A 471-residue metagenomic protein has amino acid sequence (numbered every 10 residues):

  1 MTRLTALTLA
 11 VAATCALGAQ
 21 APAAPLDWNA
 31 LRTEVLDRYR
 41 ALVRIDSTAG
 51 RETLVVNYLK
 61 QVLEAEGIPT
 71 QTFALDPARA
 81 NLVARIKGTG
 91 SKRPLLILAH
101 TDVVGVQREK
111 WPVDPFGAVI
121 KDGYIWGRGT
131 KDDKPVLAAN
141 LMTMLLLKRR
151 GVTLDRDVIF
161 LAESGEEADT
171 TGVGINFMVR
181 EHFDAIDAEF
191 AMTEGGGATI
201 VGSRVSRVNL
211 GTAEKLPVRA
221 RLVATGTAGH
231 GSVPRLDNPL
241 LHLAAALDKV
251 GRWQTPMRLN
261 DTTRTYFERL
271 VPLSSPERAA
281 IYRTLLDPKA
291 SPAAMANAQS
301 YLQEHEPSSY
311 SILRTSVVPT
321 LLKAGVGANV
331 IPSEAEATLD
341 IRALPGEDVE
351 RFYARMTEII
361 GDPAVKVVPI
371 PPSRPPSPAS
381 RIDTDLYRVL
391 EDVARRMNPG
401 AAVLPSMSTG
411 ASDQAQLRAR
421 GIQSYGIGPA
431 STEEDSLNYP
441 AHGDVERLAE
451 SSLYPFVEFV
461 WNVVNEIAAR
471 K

Functional and structural regions predicted by a protein language model:
M1-L4: Positively charged n-region of N-terminal signal peptides that target proteins for export
A6-A16: Bacterial N-terminal signal peptides
A19-A23, A30, G196-S206, L210-A213 (+1 more regions): Metal-dependent amide/peptide-bond hydrolase catalytic core, centered on the "pita-bread" metallohydrolase fold
A21-R128, L147-R156: Acidic/His- and Gly-rich active-site-bordering loop/insert found across diverse amide/peptide-bond hydrolases
L31-Y39, E52-V55, L59, D133-V136 (+10 more regions): Stable alpha-helical elements in mature extracytoplasmic
E66-P69, A78, S91-L95, L154-V158 (+4 more regions): Loop/turn elements at helix/coil->beta-strand transitions in domains of secreted/extracellular proteins
K121-D132, V403-L404, D444: Short pre-catalytic strand/loop immediately N-terminal to key active-site residues, enriched for Gly-Thr
Y124-I125, K131-N209: Acidic/histidine-rich catalytic neighborhood of metal-dependent amide-processing enzymes
